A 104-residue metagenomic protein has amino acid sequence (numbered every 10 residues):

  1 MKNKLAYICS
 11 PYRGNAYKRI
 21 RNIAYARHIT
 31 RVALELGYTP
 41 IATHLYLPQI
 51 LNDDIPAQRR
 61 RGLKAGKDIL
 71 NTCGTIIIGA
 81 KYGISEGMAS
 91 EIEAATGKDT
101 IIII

Functional and structural regions predicted by a protein language model:
M1-I104: Catalytic phosphate/metal-binding cores of nucleic-acid and nucleotide-processing enzymes, i.e., regions that mediate
